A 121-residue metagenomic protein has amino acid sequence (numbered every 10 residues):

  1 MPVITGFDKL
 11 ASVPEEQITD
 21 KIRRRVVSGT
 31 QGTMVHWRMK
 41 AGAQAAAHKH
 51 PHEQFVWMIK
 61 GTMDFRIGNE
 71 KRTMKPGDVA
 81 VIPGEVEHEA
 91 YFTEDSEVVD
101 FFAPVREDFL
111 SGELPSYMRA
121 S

Functional and structural regions predicted by a protein language model:
M1-Q31, L114-S121: A short, N-terminal "cap"/entry segment at the start of jelly-roll beta-barrel domains of the cupin/DSBH fold
D20, T33-K49: Conserved short histidine dyad/triad with adjacent acidic residue
T33, F55, T62-D64, K71 (+2 more regions): Structural motif
R38-M39, H50-F65: Short, conserved beta-strand element in jelly-roll/cupin
I59-K60, K75, E94: A cytosolic small-molecule/anion-sensing beta-strand core signal
N69-G84: Short acidic-glycine-tyrosine-enriched beta hairpin
G84-D108: Ligand-binding loop in jelly-roll beta-barrel domains
